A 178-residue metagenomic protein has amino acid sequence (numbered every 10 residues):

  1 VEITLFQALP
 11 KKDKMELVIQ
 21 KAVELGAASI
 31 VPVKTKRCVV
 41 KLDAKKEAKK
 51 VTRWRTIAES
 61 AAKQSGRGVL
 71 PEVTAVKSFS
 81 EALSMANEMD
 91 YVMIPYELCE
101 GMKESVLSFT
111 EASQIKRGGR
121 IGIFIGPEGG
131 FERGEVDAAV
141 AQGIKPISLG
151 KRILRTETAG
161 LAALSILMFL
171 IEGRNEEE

Functional and structural regions predicted by a protein language model:
V1-M93: RNA substrate-binding interface of SAM-dependent RNA methyltransferases
Q7-A8, P71, E128, R152 (+1 more regions): Glycine- and other small-residue-rich loops at beta-strand/loop junctions that grip anionic moieties
K14, S78, G130, T158-A159: Residue-level recognition of oxygen-bearing side chains
K21-L25, F109-Q114, A138-Q142, L164: Short, solvent-exposed amphipathic alpha-helical segments in soluble enzyme and RNA/protein-processing domains
V39-V40, M102, T156: Generic structural signal for helix capping and beta-alpha/helix-loop junctions
M89-G130, G134-E135, I144-I147: Active-site/ligand-binding-proximal alpha/beta "capping" segment
E132-E178: Structured adenosyl-cofactor binding patch, chiefly the S-adenosyl-L-methionine
